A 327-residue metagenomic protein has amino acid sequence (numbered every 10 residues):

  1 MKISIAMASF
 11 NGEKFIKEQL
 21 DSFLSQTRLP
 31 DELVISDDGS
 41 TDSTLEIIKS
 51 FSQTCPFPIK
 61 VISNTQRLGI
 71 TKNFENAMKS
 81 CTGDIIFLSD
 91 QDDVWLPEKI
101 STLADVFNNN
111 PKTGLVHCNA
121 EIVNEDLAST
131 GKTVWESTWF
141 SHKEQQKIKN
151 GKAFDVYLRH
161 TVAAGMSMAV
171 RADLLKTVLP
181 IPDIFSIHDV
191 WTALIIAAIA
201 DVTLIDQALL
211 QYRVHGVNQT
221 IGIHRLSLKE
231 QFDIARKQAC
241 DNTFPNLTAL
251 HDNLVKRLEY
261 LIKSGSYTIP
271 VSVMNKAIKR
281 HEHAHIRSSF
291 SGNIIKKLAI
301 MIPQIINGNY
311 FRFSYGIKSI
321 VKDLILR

Functional and structural regions predicted by a protein language model:
K2-I3, L24-I35, S43, P56-K60: Short loop->beta transition adjacent to catalytic acidic/histidine clusters or analogous donor-positioning motifs
G12-S25: Short, well-formed alpha-helical segments that are part of the catalytic scaffolds of diverse glycosyltransferases
K17, D42-S50, K72, V94 (+1 more regions): Acidic helix N-cap motif at the loop->helix transition within catalytic regions of sugar-transfer enzymes
D37-E46, Q66: A conserved acidic beta->alpha catalytic loop
N64-C81, I86, T102: Glycine-rich, basic loop-to-helix element that forms the pyrophosphate-binding segment of sugar-nucleotide handling
K79, H142-S227: Conserved nucleotide-sugar donor-binding catalytic segment
I100-V106, K112-L174: Flexible acidic/His/Gly-enriched loops in nucleotide-sugar-dependent glycosyltransferase catalytic domains
Y157-L158, F185-S186, V202, Q211-R327: C-terminal subregions of glycosyltransferases and related glycan-biosynthesis enzymes
